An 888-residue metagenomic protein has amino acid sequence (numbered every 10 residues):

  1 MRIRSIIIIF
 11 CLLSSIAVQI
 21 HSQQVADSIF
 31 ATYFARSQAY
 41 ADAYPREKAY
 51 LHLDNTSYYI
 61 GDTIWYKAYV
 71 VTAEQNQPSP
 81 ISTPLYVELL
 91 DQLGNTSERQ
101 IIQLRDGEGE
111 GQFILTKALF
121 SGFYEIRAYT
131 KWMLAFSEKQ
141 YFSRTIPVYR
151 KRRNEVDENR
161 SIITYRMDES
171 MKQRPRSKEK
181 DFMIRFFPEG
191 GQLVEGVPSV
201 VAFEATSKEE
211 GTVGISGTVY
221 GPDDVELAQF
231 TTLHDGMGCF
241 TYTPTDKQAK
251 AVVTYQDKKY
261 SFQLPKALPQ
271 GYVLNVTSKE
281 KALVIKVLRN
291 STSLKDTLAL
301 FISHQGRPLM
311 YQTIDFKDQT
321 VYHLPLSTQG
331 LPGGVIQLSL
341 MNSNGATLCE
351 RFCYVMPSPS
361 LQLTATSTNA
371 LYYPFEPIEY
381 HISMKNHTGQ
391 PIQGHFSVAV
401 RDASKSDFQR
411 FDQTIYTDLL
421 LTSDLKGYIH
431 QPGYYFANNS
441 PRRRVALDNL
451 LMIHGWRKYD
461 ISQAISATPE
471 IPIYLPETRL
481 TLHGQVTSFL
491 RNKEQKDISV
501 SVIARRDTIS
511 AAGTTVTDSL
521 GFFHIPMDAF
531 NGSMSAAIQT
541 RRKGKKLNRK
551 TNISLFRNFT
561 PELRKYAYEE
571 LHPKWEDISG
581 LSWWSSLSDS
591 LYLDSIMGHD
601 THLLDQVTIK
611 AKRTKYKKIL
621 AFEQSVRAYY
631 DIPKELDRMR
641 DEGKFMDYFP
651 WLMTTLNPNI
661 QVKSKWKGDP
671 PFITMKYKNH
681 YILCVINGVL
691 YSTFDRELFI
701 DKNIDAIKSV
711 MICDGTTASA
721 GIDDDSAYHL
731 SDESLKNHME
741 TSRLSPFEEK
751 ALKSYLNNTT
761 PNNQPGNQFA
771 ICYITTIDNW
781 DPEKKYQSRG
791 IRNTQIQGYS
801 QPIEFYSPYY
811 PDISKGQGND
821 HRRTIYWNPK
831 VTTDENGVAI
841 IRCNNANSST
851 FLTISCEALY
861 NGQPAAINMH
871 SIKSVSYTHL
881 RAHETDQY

Functional and structural regions predicted by a protein language model:
A26, A135-R176, Q390-P472, F530-D594 (+1 more regions): Acidic glycine/proline-rich low-complexity segments
E47-Q75, I184-E209, L283-K286, A370-T388 (+1 more regions): Beta-strand-rich structural segments
A68, E98-L115, F230-T245, T320-Y322 (+3 more regions): Glycine-centered loop-to-beta-strand initiation motif
Y86-S97, G217-A228, S303-R307, V400-K405 (+3 more regions): Short amphipathic beta-strand segments in non-cytosolic proteins
I538, L603-R613, M653, V710-I712 (+2 more regions): N-terminal secretion/transport leader regions
T614-R640, N793: N-terminal periplasmic "start-of-domain" segments of outer-membrane beta-barrel proteins
I673-T716, L730-L744, K785-Q787: Periplasmic plug
Y877-Q887: Conserved small/polar residues in nucleotide/adenosyl-binding loops
